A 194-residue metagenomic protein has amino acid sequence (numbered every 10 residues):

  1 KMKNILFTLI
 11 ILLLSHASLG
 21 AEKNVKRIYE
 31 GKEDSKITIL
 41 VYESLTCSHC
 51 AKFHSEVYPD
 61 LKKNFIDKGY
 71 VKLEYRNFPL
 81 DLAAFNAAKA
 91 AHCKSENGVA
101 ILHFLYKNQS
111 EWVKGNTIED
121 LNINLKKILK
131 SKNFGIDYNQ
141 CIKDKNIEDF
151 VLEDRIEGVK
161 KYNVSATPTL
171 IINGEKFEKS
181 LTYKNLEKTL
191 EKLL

Functional and structural regions predicted by a protein language model:
M2-D81, F85, K127-K130, K143 (+2 more regions): Extracytoplasmic thiol/disulfide redox context detector
P79-A166, I171-K184, K188-L194: Cysteine-centric redox/oxidoreductase cores and disulfide-bonded domains
